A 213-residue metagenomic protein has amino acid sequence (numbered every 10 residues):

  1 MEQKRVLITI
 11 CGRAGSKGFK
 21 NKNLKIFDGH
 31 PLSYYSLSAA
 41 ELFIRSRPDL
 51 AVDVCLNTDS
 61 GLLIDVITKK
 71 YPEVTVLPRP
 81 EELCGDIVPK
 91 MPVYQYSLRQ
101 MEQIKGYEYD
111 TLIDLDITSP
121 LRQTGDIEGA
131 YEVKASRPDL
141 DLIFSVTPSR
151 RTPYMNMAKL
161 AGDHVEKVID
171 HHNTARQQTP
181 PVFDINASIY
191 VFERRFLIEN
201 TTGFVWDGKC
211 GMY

Functional and structural regions predicted by a protein language model:
M1-K20: N-terminal nucleotide-binding beta1-loop-alpha1 segment
V6-L7, V52, D110, L140-I143: Conserved acidic residues
H30, T58-G61: Residues in the short beta-alpha loop(s) of Rossmann-like NAD(P)-binding domains
L32-A51: A short, N-terminal amphipathic alpha-helix
V54-D59, S145: Short internal beta-strands
G61-T111, E128-G129: Short phosphate-binding loop-to-helix
P92, I117-Y213: Conserved core of the sugar-phosphate nucleotidyltransferase
